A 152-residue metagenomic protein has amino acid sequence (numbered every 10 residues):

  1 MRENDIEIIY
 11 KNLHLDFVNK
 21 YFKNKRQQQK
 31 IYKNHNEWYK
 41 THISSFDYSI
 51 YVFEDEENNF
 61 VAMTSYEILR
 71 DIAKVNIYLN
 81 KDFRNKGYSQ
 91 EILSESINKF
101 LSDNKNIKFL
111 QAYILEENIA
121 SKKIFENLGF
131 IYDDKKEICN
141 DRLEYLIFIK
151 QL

Functional and structural regions predicted by a protein language model:
M1-I6, K11-L15, I50-L152: Acyl-donor (CoA/ACP) binding surface of acyl/acetyltransferases
M1-N36: A short, well-structured alpha-helix characteristic of acyl/acetyltransferase catalytic modules
H35-W38, M63: Short structured motifs
Y39-K40, L101: Generic structural signal for well-ordered alpha-helical scaffold segments
T41-F46: Short loop/turn motifs at secondary-structure junctions and domain boundaries
